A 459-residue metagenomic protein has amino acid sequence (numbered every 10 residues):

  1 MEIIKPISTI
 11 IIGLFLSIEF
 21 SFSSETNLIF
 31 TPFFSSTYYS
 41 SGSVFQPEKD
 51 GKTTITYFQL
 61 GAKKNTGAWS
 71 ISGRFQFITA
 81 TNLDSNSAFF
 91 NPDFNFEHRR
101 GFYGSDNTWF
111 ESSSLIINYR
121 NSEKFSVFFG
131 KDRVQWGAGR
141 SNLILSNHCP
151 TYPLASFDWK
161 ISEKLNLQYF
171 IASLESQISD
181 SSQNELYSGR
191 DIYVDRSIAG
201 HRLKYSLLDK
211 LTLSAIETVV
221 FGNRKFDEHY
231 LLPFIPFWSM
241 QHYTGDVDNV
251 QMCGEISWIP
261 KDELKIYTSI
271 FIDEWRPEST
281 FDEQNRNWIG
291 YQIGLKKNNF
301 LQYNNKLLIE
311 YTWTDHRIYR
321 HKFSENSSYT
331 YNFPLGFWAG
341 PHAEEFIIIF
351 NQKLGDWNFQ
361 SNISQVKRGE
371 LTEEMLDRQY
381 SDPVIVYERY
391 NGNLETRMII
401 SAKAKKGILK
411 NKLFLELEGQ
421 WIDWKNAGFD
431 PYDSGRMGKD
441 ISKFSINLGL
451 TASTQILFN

Functional and structural regions predicted by a protein language model:
E2-S8: Bacterial N-terminal signal peptides that target proteins for export
S8-E19: Bacterial N-terminal signal peptides
S17, K131-R133, I400-A402: An exposure/low-complexity boundary signal
S24-T212, N223, E283-H321, E325-H342: Outer-membrane beta-barrel channel domains
F110, L207-V219, R224-N459: Exposed, low-structure sequence patches enriched in small/polar residues
